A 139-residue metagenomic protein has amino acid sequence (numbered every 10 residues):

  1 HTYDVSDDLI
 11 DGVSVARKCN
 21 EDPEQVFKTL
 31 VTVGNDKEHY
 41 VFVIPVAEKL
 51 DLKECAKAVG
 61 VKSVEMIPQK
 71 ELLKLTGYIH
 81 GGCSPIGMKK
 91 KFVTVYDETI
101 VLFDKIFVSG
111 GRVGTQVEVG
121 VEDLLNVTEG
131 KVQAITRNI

Functional and structural regions predicted by a protein language model:
H1-I139: Extended, low-hydrophobicity, polar/charged segments
